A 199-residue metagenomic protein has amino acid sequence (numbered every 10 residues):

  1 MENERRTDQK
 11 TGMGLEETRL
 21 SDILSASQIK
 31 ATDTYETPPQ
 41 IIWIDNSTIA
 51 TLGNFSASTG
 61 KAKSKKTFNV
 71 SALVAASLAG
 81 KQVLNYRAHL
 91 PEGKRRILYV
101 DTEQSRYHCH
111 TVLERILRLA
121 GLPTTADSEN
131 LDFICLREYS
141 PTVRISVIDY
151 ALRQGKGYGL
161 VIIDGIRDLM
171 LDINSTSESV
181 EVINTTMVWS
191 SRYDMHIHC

Functional and structural regions predicted by a protein language model:
M1-G14: Interdomain "pre-motor" coupling segment immediately N-terminal to P-loop NTPase/helicase cores
G12-I116: The Walker A/P-loop phosphate-binding site
T51, P141-T142, S179-V180: A conditional alpha-helix N-cap/helix-loop micro-motif detector
S58, I162-D164, D194-C199: Structural recognition of the conserved hydrophobic beta-strand(s) that form the central parallel beta-sheet of P-loop
T67, I145, T176-V180, N184: Non-membrane alpha-helical structural segments and their capping/turn regions in soluble enzymes
S71, A75, A79, T142-R153 (+1 more regions): Amphipathic, non-transmembrane alpha-helical secondary structure
P91-N174: Conserved inter-motif catalytic segment of the P-loop NTP-binding fold
V180-C199: Substrate-engagement module of ASCE P-loop NTPases
